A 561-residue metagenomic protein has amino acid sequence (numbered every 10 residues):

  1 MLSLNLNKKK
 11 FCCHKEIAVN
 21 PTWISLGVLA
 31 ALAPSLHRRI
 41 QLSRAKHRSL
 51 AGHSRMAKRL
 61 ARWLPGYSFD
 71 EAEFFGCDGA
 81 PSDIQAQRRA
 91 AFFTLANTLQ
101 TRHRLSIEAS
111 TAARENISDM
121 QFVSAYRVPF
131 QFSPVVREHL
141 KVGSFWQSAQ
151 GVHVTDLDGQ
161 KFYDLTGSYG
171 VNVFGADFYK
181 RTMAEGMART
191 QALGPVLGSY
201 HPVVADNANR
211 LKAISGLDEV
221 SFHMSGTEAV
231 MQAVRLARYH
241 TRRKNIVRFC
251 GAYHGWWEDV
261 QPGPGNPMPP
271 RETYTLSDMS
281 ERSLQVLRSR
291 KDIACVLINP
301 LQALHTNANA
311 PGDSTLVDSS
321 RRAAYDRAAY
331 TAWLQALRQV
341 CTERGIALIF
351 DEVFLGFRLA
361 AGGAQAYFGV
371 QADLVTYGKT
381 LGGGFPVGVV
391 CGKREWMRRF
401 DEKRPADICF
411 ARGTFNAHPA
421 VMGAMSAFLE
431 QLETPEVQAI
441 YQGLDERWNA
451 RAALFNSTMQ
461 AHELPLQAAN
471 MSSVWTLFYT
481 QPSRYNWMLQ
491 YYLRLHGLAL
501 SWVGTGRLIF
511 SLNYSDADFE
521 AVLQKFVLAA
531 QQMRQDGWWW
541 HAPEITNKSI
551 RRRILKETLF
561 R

Functional and structural regions predicted by a protein language model:
F11-S215, S319, A323, W502 (+2 more regions): N-terminal glycine-rich, Lys/His-bearing helix-loop that initiates the first secondary-structure elements of many
A31-R39, A51-A80, N172-A176, R181 (+5 more regions): PLP-dependent aspartate aminotransferase-fold enzymes
S144-W146, D445-Y492, L512, N547-K548 (+1 more regions): Conserved PLP-binding catalytic core of the aspartate aminotransferase-like
T315-A360: Catalytic PLP-binding core of fold-type I/II PLP enzymes
F368-F400, A417-M422: Active-site PLP attachment segment
V389-G413, G423-T434: Conserved core segment of the aminotransferase class I/II
F428-A453: Structural signature of PLP-dependent enzymes
L432-E433, H496-R561: PLP-dependent enzyme catalytic core of the Aspartate aminotransferase-like
